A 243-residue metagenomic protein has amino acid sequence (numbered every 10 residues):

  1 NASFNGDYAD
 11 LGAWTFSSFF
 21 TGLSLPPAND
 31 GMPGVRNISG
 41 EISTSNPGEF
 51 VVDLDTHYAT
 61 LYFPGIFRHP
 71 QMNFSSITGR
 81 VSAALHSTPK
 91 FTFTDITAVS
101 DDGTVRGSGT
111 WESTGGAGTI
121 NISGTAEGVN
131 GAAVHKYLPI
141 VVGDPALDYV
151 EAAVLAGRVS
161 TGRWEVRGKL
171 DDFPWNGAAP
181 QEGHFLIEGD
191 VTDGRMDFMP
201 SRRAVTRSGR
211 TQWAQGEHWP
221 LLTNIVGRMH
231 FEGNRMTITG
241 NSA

Functional and structural regions predicted by a protein language model:
N1-N73, I77-R80, A84-T92, G103-A243: Membrane-proximal interfacial segments on either side of biological membranes
V99-D101: Short strand-coil-strand connectors
